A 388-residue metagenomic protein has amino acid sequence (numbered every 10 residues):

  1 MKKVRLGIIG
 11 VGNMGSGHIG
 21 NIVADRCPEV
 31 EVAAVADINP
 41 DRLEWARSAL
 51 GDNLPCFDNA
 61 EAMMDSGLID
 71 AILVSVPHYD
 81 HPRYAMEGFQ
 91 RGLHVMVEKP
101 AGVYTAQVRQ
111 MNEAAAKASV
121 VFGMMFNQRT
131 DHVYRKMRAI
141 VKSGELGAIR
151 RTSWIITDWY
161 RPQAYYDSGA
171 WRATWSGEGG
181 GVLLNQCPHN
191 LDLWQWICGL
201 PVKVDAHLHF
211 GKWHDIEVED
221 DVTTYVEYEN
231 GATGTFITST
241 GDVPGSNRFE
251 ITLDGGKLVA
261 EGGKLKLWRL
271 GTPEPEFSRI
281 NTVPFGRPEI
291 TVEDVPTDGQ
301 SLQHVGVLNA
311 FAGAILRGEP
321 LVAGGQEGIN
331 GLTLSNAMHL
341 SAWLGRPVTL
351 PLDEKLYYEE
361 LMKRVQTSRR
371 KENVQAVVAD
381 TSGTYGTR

Functional and structural regions predicted by a protein language model:
M1-G51: N-terminal Rossmann-like dinucleotide-binding module
G10, Q128-I216, G345: Predominantly a Rossmann-like dinucleotide-binding segment in NAD(P)-dependent oxidoreductases
N53-A60: Conserved SAM-binding strand-loop segment of SAM-dependent methyltransferases
A71, P77-R129, G144: Beta-strand-loop-alpha-helix segment that lines the small-molecule cofactor/substrate pocket of alpha/beta enzymes
S75-V76, I237, L253: Short, well-ordered coil/turn residues at beta-beta hairpins and beta-strand->alpha-helix junctions within
P188, W213, I237-G245: Glycine-rich phosphate/pyrophosphate-binding beta-alpha loops
T223, E250, D254-Q326, V348 (+1 more regions): C-terminal glycine/acidic-rich active-site capping loop/insertion
